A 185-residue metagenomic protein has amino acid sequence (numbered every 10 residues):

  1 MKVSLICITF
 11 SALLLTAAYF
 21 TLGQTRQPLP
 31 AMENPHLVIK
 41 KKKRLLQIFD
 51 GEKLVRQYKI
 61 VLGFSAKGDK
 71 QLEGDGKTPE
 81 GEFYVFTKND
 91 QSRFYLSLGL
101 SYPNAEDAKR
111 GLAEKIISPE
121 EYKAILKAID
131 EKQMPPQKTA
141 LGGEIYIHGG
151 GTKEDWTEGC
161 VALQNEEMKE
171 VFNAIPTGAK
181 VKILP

Functional and structural regions predicted by a protein language model:
M1-S11: N-terminal Sec-pathway targeting helices
A12-T21: Hydrophobic alpha-helical membrane-insertion segments, chiefly the h-region of N-terminal signal peptides
T25-P35, K41-K42, L62-T87, N165-K169: N-terminal post-signal-peptidase region of extra-cytosolic proteins
E33, L54, P79, S92-F94 (+1 more regions): A short, polar/charged loop/turn motif at coil->beta-strand junctions and beta-hairpin connectors
H36-V38, L45-Q47, K59-V61, Y84 (+4 more regions): Soluble periplasmic/extracytoplasmic beta-strand elements of cell-envelope proteins
F49-K53: Short acidic-glycine loop/turn motifs at beta-strand connectors
L54-F64: Short Gly/aromatic-enriched secondary-structure transition segments
N89-P185: Exported/periplasmic cell-wall-interacting domains
